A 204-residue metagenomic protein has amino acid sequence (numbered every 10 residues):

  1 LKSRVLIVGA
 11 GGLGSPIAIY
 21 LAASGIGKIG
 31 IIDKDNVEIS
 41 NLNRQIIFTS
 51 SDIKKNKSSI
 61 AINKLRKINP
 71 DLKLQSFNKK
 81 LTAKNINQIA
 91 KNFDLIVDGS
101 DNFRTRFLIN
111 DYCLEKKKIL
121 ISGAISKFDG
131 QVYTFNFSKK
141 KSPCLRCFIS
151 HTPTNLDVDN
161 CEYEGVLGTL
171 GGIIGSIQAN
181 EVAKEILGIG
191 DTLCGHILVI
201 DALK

Functional and structural regions predicted by a protein language model:
L1-K204: Adenine nucleotide-associated cytosolic modules
